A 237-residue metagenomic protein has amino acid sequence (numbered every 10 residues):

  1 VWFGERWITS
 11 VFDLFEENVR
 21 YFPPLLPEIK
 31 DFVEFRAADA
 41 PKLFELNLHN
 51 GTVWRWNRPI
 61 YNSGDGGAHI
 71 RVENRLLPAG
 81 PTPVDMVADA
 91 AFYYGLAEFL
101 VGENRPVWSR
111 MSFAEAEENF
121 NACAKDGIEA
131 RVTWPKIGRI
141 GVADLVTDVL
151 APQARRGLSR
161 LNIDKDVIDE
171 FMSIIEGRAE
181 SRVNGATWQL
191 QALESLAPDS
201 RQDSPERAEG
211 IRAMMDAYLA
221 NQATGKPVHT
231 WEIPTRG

Functional and structural regions predicted by a protein language model:
V1-P78, N104-M111: Loop-rich catalytic cores of soluble enzymes, especially ATP-dependent carboxylate-amine ligases and other
D13, D31, D39, D65 (+9 more regions): Acidic-enriched, low-complexity/disordered segments with a strong bias for Aspartate over Glutamate
Y21, Y61, Y93-Y94, Y218: Sequence-level detector for tyrosine residue identity
E34, A38, Y93, S112-N119 (+2 more regions): A sequence-level detector of short, solvent-exposed, charge-rich linear segments
N47-W56, R75, K125-T147, A186-D199: Short, Lys/Arg-enriched charge-dense amphipathic segments
L48, V53, N121-A122, E170 (+1 more regions): Domain-wide signal for the mature, well-folded portions of proteins, strongly enriched in nucleus-encoded organellar
P78-V167: Substrate-recognition/cap regions that form aromatic- and gly/pro-loop-enriched pockets for small-molecule ligands
A154-G237: C-terminal amphipathic alpha-helical interaction region
